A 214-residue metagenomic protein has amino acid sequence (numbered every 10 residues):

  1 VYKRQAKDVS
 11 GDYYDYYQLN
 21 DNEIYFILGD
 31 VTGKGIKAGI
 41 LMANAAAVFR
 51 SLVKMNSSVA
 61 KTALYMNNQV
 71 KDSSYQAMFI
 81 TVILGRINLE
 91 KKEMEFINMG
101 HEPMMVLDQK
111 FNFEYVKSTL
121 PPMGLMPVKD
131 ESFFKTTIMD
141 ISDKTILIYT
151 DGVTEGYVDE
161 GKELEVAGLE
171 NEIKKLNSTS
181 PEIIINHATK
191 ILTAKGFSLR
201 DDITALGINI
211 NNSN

Functional and structural regions predicted by a protein language model:
K3-L147, F197-N214: … and, occasionally, acidic/histidine-rich disordered N-termini of signaling adaptors
T32, G152-V153: Acidic beta-to-alpha connecting loop that harbors the catalytic carboxylate
I83, I141-L147, V153-N214: C-terminal catalytic subdomain
